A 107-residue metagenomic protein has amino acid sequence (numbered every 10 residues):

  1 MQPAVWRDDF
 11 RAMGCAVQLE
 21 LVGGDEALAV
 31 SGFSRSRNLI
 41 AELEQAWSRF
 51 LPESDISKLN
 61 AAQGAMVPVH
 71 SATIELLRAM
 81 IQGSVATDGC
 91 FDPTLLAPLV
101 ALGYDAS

Functional and structural regions predicted by a protein language model:
M1-S107: A contiguous, well-ordered beta/alpha segment that forms the leading edge of an enzyme domain
